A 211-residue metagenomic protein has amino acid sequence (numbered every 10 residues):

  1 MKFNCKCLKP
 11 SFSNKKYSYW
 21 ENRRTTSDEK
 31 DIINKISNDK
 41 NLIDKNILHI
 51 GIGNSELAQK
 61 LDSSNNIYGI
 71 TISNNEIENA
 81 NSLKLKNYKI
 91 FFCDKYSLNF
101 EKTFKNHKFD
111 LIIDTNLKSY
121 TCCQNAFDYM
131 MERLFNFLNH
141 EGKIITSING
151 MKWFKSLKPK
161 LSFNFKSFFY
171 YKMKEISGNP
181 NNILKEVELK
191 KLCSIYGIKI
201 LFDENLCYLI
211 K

Functional and structural regions predicted by a protein language model:
M1-K40, I52-S64, I70-Y88, F92-L98 (+1 more regions): Class I (Rossmann-like) S-adenosyl-L-methionine-dependent methyltransferase catalytic domain, capturing the SAM-binding
H49: Class I SAM-dependent methyltransferase core
Q59-D62, M131-F135: A structural alpha-helix within SAM-dependent methyltransferase catalytic domains
F100-I112: A short acidic, Gly/Pro-enriched loop at the edge of an enzyme's catalytic core that lines a small-molecule cofactor
D114-L117: A short beta-strand submotif of the Rossmann-like class I SAM-dependent methyltransferase core that lines
Y120-R133: A short, conserved alpha-helix within the catalytic core of class I
T121-C122, L138-H140: Helix-to-beta-strand junctions that scaffold the AdoMet/dcAdoMet cofactor pocket in Class I SAM-dependent enzymes
